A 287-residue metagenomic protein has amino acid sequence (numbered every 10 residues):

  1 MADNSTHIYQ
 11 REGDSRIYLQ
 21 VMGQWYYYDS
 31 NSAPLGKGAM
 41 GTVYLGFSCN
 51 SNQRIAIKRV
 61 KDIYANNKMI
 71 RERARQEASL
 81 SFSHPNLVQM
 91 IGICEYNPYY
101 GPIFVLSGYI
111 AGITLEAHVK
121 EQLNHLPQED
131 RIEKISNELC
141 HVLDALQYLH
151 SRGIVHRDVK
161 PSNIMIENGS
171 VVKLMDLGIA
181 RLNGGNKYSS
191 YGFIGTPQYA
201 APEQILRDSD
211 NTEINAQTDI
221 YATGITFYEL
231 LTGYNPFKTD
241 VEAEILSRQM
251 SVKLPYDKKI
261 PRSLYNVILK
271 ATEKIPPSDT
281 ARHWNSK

Functional and structural regions predicted by a protein language model:
S32-G38, V43: Protein kinase glycine-rich loop
Q89-I103: Short beta-strand micro-motifs within the conserved protein kinase catalytic domain, predominantly in the N-lobe
Y99-T114, H118: Conserved short submotifs of the Hanks-type protein kinase catalytic core that shape the nucleotide-binding pocket
E138-L139: Activation segment signature within eukaryotic-like protein kinase domains
L143-I154: Protein kinase catalytic-loop region centered on the HRD/HxD motif
S190-Q204: Conserved activation segment of eukaryotic-like protein kinases, specifically the C-terminal portion of the activation
